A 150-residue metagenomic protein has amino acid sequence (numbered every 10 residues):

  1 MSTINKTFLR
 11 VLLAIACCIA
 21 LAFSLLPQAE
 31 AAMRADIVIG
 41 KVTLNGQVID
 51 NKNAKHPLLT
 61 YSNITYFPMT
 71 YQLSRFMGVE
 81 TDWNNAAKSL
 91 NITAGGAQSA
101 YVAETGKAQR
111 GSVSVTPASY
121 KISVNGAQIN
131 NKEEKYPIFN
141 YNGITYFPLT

Functional and structural regions predicted by a protein language model:
S2-V11, F23-T150: Primary recognition of N-terminal secretory signal peptides and signal-anchoring hydrophobic helices
V11-C17: Sec-dependent N-terminal signal peptides
